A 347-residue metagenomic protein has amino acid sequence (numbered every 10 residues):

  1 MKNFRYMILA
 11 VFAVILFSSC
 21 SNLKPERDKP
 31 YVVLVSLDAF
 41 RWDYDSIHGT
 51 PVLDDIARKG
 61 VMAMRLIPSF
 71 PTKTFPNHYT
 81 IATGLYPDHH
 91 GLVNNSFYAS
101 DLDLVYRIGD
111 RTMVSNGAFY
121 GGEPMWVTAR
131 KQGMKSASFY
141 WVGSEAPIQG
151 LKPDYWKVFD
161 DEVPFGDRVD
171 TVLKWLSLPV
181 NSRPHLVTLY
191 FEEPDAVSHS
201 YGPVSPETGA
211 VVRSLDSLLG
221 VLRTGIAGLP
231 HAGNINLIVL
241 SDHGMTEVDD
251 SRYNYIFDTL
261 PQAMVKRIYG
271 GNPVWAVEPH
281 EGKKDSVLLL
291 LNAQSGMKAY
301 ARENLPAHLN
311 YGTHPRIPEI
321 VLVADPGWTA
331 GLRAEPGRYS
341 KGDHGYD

Functional and structural regions predicted by a protein language model:
M1-I8: Bacterial N-terminal signal peptides that target proteins for export
L16-S19: C-terminal motif of bacterial Sec signal peptides marking the signal peptidase cleavage site
L34, V52, S214-I256: Metal-dependent active-site segment of extracytoplasmic phospho-/sulfohydrolases and closely related
D43-H90: Short, structured active-site-proximal loop/turn typified by the sulfatase FGly-forming signature C/S-X-P-X-R
L85-P203, G296, G331: His/Asp/Glu-rich, glycine-adjacent segments that coordinate divalent cations and/or stabilize oxyanion chemistry on
F165-S177, P194-I235: A long, amphipathic alpha-helix that forms part of the scaffold/cap immediately adjacent to metal-dependent active
I268-D347: Active-site neighborhoods of enzymes that stabilize oxyanions during catalysis
